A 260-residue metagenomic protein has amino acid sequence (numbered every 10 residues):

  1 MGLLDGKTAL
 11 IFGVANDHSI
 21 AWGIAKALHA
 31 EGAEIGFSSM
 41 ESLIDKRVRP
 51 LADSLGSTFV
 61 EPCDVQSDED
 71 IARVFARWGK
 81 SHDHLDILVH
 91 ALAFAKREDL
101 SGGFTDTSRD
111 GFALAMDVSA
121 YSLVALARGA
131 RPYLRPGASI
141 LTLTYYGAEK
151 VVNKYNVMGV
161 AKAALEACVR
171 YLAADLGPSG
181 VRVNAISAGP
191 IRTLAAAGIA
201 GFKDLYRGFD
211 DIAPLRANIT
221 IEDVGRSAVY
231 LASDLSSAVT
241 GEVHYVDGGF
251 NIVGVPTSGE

Functional and structural regions predicted by a protein language model:
G2-S38: Canonical Rossmann dinucleotide-binding motif of NAD(H)/NADP(H)-dependent dehydrogenases/reductases, specifically
T8-L10, L88-A93: Conserved hydrophobic beta-strands of the Rossmann-like cofactor-binding core in SDR/related NAD(P)H-dependent
G13-I20, A93-R131, P136-P178, P190-R192 (+1 more regions): Catalytic loop of short-chain dehydrogenase/reductase
I24-A25, A173, I221, A228: Generic hydrophobic/aromatic pocket-lining and core-packing "Φ" positions
L28, E34, H84, T142 (+3 more regions): Conserved Rossmann-fold SDR core element
R49, P178, A188-A213, V253-E260: A glycine/serine/threonine-rich, flexible loop-to-helix segment that serves as the NAD(P) cofactor-binding "lid"
A52, C63-A72, A76-D83, H90-A113 (+4 more regions): Conserved mid-core segment of classical short-chain dehydrogenase/reductases
Y121, A185, D204-V239, H244-G248: C-terminal helical subdomain
